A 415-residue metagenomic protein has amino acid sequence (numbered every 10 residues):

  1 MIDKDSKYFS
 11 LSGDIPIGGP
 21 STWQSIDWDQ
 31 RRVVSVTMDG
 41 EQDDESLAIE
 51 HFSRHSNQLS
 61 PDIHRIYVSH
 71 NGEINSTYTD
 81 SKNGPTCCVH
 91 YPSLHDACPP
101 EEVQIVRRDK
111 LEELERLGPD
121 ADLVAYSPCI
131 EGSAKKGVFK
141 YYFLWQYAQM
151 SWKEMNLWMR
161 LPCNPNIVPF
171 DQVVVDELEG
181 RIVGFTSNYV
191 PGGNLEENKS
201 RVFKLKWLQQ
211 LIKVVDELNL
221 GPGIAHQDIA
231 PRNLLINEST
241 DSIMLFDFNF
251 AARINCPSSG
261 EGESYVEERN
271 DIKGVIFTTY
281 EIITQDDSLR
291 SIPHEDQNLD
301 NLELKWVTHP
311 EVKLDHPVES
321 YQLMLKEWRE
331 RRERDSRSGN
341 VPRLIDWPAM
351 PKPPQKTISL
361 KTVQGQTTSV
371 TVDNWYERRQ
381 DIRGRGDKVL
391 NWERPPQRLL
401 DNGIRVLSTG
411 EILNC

Functional and structural regions predicted by a protein language model:
M1-G84, K273, F277, E281-C415: Helical subdomain adjoining the active site within ATP-dependent kinase catalytic cores
Q30-D39, R54-N57, P61-N166: ATP-binding glycine-rich loop module of kinase domains
Y142-P162, N166-L208: Conserved structural core of kinase catalytic domains
Q209-L220: Short C-lobe core helix of eukaryotic-like protein kinase catalytic domains
N219-N237: Catalytic-loop of the protein kinase fold
N233-F248: Conserved protein kinase catalytic/activation segment
N249-I283: Active-site Asp-x-Gly
